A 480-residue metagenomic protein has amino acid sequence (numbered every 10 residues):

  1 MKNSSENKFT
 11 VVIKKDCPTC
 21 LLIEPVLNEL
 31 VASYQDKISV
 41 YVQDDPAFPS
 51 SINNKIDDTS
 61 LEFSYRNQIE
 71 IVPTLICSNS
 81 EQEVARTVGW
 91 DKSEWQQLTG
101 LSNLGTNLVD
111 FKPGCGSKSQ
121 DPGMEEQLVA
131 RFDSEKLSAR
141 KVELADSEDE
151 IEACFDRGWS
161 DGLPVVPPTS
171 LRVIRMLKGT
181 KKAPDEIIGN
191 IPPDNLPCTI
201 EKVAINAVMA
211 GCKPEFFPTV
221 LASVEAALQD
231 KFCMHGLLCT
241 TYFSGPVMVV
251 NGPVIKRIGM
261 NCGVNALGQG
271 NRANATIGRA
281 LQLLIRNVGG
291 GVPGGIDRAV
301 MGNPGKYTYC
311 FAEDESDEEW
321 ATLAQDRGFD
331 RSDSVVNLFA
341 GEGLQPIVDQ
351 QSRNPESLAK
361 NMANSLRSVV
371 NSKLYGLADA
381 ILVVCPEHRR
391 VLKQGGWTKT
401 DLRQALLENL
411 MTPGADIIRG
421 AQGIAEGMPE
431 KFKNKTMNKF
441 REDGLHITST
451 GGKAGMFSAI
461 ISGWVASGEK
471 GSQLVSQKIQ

Functional and structural regions predicted by a protein language model:
M1-F9: A short beta-strand-turn-helix
F9-T10, L75: Hydrophobic beta-strand anchors of alpha/beta hydrolase catalytic cores
I13-T19: Short pre-active-site segment immediately N-terminal to redox-active cysteine/selenocysteine motifs in thiol-based
L21-Q35: Typically the conserved alpha-helix immediately C-terminal to a functionally engaged Cys/Sec in thioredoxin-like
Q35-S60: Thiol-based oxidoreductase modules, predominantly thioredoxin-like and allied folds used for disulfide exchange
E70-I71, I76-G114: Non-catalytic, surface beta->alpha helical segment in thiol-disulfide oxidoreductase systems
G105-A139, A145: Iron-sulfur (Fe-S) cluster-binding modules
V129-Q480: Non-transmembrane, aqueous-exposed alpha-helical and coiled segments at domain scale
